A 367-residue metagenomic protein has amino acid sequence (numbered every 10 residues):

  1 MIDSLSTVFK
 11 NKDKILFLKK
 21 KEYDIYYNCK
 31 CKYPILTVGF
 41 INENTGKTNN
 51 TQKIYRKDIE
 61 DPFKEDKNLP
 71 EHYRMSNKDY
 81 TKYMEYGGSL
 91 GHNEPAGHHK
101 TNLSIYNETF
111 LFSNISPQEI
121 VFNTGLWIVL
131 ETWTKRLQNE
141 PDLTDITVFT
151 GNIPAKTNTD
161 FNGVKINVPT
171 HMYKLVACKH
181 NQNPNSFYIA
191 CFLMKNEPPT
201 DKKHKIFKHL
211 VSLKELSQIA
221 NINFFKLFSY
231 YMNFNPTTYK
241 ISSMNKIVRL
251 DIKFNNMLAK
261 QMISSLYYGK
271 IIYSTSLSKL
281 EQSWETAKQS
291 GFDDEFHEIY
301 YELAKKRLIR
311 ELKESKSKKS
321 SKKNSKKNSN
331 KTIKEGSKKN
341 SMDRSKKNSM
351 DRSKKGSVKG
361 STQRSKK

Functional and structural regions predicted by a protein language model:
M1-K21: Extreme N-terminus nucleophile/cap motif
K14, Y23-Y27, Y173-C178: Short, surface-exposed beta-strand/loop micro-motifs that present aromatic residues
F17-N93: Short, His- and charge-rich active-site/binding loops that engage polyanionic ligands
G39-E43, N196, T286-K288: Secondary-structure transition/turn motif
E65, L69-Y273, S290: Domain-level detector of nuclease and nuclease-like folds in predominantly extracellular/periplasmic contexts
K260-K322: Interfaces that engage single-stranded nucleic acids at replication/repair/recombination sites
S317, S321, S325, S329 (+3 more regions): Long, intrinsically disordered low-complexity tandem-repeat segments
